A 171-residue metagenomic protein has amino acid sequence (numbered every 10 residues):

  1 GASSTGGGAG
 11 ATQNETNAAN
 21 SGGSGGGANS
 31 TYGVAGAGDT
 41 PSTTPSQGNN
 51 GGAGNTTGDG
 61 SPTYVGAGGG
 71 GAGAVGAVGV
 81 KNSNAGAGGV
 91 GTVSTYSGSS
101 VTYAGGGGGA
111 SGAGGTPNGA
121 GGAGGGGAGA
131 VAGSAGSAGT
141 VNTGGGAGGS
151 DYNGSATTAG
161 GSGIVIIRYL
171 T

Functional and structural regions predicted by a protein language model:
G1-T171: Low-complexity, glycine/proline-biased repetitive segments and flexible coils/loops
